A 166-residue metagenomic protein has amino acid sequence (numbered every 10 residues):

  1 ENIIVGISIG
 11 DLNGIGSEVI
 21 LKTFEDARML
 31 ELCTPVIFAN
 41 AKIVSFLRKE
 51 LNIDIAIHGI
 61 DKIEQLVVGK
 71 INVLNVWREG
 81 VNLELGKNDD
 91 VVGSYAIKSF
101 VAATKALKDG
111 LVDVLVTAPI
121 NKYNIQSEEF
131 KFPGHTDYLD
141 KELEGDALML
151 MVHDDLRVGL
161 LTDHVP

Functional and structural regions predicted by a protein language model:
E1-H135: Contiguous, glycine/small-aliphatic-enriched amphipathic segments in soluble metabolic enzymes
R28, S99-A102, Y123-P166: Conserved alpha-helical scaffold segments that buttress catalytic/binding sites
